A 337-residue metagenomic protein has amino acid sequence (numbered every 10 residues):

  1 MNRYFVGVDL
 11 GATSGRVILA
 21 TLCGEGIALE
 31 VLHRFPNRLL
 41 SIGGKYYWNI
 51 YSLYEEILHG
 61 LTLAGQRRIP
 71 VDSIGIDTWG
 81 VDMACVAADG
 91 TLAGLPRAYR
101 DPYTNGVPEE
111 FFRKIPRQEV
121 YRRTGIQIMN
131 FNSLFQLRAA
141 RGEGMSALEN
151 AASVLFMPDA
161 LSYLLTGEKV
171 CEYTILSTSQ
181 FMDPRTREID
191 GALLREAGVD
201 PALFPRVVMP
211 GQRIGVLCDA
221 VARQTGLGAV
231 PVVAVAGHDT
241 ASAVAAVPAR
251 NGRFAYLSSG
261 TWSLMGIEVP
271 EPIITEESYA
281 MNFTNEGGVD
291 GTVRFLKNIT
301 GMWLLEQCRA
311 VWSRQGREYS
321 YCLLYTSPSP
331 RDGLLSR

Functional and structural regions predicted by a protein language model:
M1-G94, R122, A222-V232: N-terminal glycine/serine-rich phosphate-binding loop of ATP-dependent small-molecule kinases, especially carbohydrate
V6-G7, L19, N105, F112-T124 (+7 more regions): Active-site core segments that coordinate phosphate-bearing ligands/cofactors across diverse enzyme families
N49, D101, D239: Short, conserved phosphate/pyrophosphate- and ester-handling motifs at nucleotide-, phospho-/glycolipid
Q66-R100, Q127-S133, P158, S162-D183 (+1 more regions): Short beta-strand-loop/turn "lid" adjacent to the catalytic site in phosphate-handling enzymes
I69, A202, G252: Structured loop/turn residues at beta-strand edges in well-structured enzyme cores
A197-P210: A conserved helix-loop-beta module that forms one wall/lid of the active-site cleft in ATP-utilizing catalytic domains
M209-L217, S263: Glycine-rich phosphate-binding loops at beta-strand->alpha-helix junctions
S336-R337: Hydrophobic alpha-helical segments, chiefly the membrane-spanning helices and signal/signal-anchor peptides
